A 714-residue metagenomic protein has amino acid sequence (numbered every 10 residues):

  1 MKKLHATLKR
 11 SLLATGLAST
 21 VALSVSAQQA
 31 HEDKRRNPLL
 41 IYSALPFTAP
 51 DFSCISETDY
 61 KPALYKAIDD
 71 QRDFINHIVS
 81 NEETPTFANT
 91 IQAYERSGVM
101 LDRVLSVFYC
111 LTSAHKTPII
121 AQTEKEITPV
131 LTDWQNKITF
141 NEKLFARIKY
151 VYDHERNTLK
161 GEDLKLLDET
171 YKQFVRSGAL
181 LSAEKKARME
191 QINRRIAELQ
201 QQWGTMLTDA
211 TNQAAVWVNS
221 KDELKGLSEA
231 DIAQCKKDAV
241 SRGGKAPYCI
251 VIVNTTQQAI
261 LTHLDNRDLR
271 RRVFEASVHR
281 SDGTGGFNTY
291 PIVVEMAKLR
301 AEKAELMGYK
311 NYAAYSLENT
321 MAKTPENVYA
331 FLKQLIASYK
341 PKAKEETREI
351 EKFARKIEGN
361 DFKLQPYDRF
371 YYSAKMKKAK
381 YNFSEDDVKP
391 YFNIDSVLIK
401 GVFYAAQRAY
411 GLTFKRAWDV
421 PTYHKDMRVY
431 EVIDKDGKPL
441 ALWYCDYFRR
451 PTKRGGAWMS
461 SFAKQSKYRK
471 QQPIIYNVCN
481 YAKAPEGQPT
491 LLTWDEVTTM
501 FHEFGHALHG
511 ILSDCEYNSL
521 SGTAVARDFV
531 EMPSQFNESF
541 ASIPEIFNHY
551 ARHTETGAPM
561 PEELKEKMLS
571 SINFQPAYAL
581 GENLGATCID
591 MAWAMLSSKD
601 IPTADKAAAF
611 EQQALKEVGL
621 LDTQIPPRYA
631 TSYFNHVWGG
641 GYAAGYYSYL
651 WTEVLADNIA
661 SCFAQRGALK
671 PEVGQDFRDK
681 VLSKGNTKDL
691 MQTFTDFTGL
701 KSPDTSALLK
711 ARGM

Functional and structural regions predicted by a protein language model:
M1-E32: Bacterial Sec-dependent N-terminal signal peptides
V21, D69, D73, H77-T84 (+23 more regions): Intrinsically disordered or highly flexible coil/loop and linker segments, enriched in small and charged/polar residues
A30-E229, C235, F663: N-terminal helix-rich structural modules
H31-I55, D59, P247-C249, Y381 (+8 more regions): C-terminal, non-catalytic "cap/extension" segments appended to globular domains
A44-D59, F108-I127, K149-Q191, V251-P291 (+6 more regions): Short His/Asp/Glu-rich catalytic/ion-coordination signatures at enzyme active sites or charged loops
E162, L166, E198, T205 (+7 more regions): Active-site-proximal, well-structured secondary-structure segments within enzyme catalytic domains
F287, K323, A417, Y468 (+3 more regions): Alpha-helix capping and helix-loop boundary segments enriched in small/acidic/polar residues
D495-G510: Active-site recognition of the HExxH zinc-binding catalytic motif
